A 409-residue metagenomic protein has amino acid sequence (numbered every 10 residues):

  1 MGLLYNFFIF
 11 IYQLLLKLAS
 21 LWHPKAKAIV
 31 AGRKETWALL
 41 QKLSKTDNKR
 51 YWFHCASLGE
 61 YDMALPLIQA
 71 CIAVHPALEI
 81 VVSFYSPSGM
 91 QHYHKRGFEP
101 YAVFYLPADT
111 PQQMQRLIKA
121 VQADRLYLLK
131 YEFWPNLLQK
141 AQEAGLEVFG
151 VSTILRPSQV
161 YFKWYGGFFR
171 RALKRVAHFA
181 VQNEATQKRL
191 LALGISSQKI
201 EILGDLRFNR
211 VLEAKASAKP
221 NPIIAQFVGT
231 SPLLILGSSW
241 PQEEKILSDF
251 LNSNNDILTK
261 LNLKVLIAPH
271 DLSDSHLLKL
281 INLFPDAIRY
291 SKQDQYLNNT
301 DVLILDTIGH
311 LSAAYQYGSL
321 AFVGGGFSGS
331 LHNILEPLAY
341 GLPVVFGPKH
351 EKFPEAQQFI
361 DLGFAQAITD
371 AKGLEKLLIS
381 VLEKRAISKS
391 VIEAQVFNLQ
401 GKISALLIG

Functional and structural regions predicted by a protein language model:
L3-K17, L21: Low-complexity, intrinsically disordered, cysteine-poor segments enriched in small/polar and charged residues
K17, L21-K215, N221, I235 (+4 more regions): Active-site and donor-binding regions of nucleotide-sugar-utilizing enzymes
H92-G97, A192-G194, L251, H276-P285 (+1 more regions): Short, aromatic/basic amphipathic alpha-helical patches
Y93, G97-V103, L278-L305: Nucleotide-activated donor-binding/catalytic signature segment of Leloir-type glycosyltransferases, i.e., the conserved
V121-R125, N298-G329: Acidic donor-binding loop of glycosyltransferase active sites
L146-V148, V265, V344: Hydrophobic beta-strand scaffold residues
V176, Y315-R385, E393: Catalytic binding pocket for nucleotide-activated donors in carbohydrate/polymer assembly enzymes
Q395-G409: C-terminal alpha-helical cap of glycosyltransferases
